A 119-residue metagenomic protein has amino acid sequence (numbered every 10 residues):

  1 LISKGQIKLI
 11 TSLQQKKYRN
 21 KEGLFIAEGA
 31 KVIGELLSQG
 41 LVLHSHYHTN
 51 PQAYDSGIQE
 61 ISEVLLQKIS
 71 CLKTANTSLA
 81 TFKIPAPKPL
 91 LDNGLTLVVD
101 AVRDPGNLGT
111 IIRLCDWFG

Functional and structural regions predicted by a protein language model:
L1-N50, K83: Boundary-proximal intrinsically disordered activation/regulatory segments immediately upstream of a helical core
L9-S12, K68, A101: Residue-level recognition of specific faces of alpha-helices
E22, S70-T74: Short Gly/Pro-enriched turn/cap motifs at secondary-structure boundaries
G29, A80, C115: Residue-level signal for inorganic ion chemistry
S38, P89-G119: RNA substrate-binding interface of SAM-dependent RNA methyltransferases
A53-L66: Active-site regions of enzymes building and remodeling cell-envelope glycoconjugates
K73, S78-L91: Acidic/glycine-rich phosphate/pyrophosphate-binding loops and surrounding catalytic core that coordinate Mg2+
